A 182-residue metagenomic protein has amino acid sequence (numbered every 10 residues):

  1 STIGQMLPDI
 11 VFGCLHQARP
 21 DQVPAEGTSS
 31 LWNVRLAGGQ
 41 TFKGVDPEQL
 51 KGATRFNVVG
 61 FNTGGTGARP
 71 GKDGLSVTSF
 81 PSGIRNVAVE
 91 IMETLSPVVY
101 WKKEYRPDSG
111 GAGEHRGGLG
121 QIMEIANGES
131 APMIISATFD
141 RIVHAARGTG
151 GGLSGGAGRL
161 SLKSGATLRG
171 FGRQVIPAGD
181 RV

Functional and structural regions predicted by a protein language model:
S1-V182: Glycine/proline-enriched, intrinsically flexible loops and inter-domain linkers
